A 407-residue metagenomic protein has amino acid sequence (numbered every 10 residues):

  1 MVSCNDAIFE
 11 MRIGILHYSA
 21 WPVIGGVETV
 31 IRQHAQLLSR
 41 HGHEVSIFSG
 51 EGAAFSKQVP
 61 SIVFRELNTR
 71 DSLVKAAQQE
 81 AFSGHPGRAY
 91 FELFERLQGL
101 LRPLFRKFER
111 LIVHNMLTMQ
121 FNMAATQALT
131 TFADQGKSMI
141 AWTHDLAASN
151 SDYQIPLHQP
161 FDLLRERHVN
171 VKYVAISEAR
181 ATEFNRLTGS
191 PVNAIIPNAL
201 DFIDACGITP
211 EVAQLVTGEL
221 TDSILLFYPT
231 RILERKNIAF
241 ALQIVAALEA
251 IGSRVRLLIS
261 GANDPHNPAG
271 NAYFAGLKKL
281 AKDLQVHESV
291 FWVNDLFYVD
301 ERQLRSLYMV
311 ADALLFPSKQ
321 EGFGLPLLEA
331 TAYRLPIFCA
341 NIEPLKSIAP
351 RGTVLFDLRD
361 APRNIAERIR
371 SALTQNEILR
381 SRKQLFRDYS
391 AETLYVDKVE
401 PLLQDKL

Functional and structural regions predicted by a protein language model:
F105, E301-A311: Short alpha-helical donor nucleotide-sugar binding micro-motif in glycosyltransferases
A179, A199: Carbohydrate-associated surface elements
G218-K236, L242-V245, L258: Conserved donor-binding/catalytic core segment of Leloir-type glycosyltransferases
N271-R302: Nucleotide-activated donor-binding/catalytic signature segment of Leloir-type glycosyltransferases, i.e., the conserved
K319: Aromatic "clamp/platform" in nucleotide-sugar-dependent glycosyltransferases that forms part of the donor/acceptor
L327, P336-C339: Short hydrophobic beta-strand element within catalytic cores of glycosyltransferases and related nucleotide-activated
K346-S371: Change "using UDP/GDP/dTDP sugars" to "using nucleotide sugars
D360, T374-L407: A charged, aromatic-enriched C-terminal amphipathic alpha-helix characteristic of glycosyltransferases across folds
